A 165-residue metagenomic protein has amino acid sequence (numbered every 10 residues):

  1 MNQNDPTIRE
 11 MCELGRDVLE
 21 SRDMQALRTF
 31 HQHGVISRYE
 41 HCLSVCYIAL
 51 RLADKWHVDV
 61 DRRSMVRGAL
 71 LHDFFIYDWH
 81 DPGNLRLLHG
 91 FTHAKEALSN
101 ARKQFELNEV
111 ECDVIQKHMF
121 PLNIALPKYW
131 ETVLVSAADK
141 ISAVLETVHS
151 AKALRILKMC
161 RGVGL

Functional and structural regions predicted by a protein language model:
M1-L165: Metal-dependent phosphohydrolase cores
